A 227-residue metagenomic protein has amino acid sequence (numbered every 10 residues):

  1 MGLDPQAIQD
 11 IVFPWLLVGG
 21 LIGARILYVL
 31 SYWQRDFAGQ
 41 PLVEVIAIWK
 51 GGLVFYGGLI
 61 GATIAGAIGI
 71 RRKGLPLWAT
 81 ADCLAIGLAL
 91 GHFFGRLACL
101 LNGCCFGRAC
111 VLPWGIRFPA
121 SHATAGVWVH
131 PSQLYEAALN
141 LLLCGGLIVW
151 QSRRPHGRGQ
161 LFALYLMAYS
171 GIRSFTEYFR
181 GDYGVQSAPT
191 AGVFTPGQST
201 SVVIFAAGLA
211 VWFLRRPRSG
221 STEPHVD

Functional and structural regions predicted by a protein language model:
M1-D227: Hydrophobic, membrane-interfacing alpha helices
